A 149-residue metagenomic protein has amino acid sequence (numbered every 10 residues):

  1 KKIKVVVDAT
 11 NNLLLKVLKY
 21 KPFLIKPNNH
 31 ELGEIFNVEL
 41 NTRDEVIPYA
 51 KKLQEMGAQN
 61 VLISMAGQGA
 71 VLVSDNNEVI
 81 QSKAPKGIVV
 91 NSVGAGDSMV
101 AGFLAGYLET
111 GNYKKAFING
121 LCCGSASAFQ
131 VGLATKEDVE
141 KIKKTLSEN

Functional and structural regions predicted by a protein language model:
K1-D44: Conserved beta-alpha-beta core of the PfkB/ribokinase-like small-molecule kinase fold
N11, L15-K16, R43-N149: Conserved phosphate-binding/catalytic region of the ribokinase-like
